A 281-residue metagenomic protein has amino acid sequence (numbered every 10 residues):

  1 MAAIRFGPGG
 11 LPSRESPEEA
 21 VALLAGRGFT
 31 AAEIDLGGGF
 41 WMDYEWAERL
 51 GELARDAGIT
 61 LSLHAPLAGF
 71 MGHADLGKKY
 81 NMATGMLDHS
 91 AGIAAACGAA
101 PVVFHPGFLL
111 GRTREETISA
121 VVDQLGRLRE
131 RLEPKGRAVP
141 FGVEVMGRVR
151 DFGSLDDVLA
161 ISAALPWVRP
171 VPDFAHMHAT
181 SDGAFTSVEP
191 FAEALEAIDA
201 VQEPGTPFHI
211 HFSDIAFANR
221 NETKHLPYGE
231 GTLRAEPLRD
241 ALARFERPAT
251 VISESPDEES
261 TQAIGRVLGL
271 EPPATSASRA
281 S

Functional and structural regions predicted by a protein language model:
M1-H89, A274-S281: N-terminal pre-domain/capping segments
I4-G10, A32-I34, L61-A65, V102-F104 (+4 more regions): Hydrophobic faces of well-ordered beta-strands that scaffold small-molecule active sites in alpha/beta enzyme cores
G9-S13, D35-G39, P66-A68, G107-L109 (+4 more regions): Active-site beta-loop-alpha junctions enriched in small/polar residues
V21-G28, M42-S62, D88-G98, R129-G136 (+3 more regions): Acidic (Asp/Glu)-rich catalytic clusters
E45-G51, Y80-L87, I118-L125, S154-V158 (+2 more regions): Charged helix-capping and loop-helix junction motifs
H73-P172: Active-site acidic/histidine proton-transfer and metal-coordination neighborhood in alpha/beta enzyme cores
R129-E222: Acidic/histidine-rich catalytic cores of soluble enzymes
E258-A274: C-terminal helical cap(s) of enzyme catalytic domains, especially alpha/beta-barrels
